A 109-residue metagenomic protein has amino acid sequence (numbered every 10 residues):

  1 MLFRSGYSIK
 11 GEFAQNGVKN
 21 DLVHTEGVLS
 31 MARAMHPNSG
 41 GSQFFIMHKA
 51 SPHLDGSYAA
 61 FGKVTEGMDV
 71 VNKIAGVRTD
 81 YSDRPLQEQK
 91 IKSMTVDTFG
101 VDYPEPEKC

Functional and structural regions predicted by a protein language model:
M1-C109: Cross-family detector of peptidyl-prolyl cis-trans isomerase
